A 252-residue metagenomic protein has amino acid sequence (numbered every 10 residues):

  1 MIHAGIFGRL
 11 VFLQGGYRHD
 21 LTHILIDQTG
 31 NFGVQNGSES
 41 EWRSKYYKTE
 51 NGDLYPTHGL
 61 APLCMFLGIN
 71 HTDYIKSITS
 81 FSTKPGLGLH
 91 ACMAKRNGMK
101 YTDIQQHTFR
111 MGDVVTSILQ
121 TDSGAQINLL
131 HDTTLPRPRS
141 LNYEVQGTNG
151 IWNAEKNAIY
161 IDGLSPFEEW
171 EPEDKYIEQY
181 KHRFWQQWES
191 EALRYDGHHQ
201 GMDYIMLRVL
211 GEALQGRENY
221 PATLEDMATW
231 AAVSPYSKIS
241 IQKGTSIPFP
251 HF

Functional and structural regions predicted by a protein language model:
M1-T108, G244: Predominantly a Rossmann-like dinucleotide-binding segment in NAD(P)-dependent oxidoreductases
R18-D20, T83-G86, A125, T133-P136 (+1 more regions): Short, solvent-exposed loop/turn segments at secondary-structure junctions
L54-A61, G112, I118, I205: Conserved active-site and cofactor/substrate-binding residues in soluble primary-metabolism enzymes
N70-H71, A125, R139-L141: Glycine/proline-rich active-site loop of Rossmann-fold NAD(P)-dependent oxidoreductases
T72-I78, Q126-L129, I151-E155, N219-Y220: Acidic/polar loop patches that form or flank catalytic/metal-binding clefts of enzymes that bind anionic ligands
M111, L129-S140: Glycine-rich phosphate/pyrophosphate-binding beta-alpha loops
G112, S117-S123, G147: Active-site beta-strand termini and strand-to-loop segments that position acidic
P136-F252: C-terminal helical cap and adjacent loop that interface with cofactors, partners, or active-site loops
